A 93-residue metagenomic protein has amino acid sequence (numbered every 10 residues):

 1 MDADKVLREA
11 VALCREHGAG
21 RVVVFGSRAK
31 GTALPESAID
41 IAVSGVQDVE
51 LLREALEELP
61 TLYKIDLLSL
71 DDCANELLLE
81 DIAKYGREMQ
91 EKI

Functional and structural regions predicted by a protein language model:
M1-V23, A29-E36, S44-I93: Catalytic core of pol beta-like nucleotidyltransferases
